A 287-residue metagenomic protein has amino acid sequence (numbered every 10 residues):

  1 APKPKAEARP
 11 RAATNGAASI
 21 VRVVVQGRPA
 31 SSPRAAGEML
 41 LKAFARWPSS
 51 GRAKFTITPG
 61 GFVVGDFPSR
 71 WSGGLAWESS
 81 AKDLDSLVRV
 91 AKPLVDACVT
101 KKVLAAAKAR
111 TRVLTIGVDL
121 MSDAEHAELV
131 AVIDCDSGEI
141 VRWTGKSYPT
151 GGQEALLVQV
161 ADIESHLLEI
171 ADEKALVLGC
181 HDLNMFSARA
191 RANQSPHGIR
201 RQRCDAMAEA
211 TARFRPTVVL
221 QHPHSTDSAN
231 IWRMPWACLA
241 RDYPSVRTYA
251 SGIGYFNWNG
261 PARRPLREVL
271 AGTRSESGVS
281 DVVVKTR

Functional and structural regions predicted by a protein language model:
A1, A13-A35, W143-G145, K174-N184 (+1 more regions): Active-site-proximal beta-strand elements of phosphoester/diester hydrolases
A1-E7: Intrinsically disordered, low-structural-confidence terminal and linker regions
A30, F62-V64, M121-S122, Y148-P149 (+3 more regions): Short, solvent-exposed loop/turn segments at secondary-structure junctions
P33-G37, R200-R201: A conditional alpha-helix N-cap/helix-loop micro-motif detector
E38-D136, T144, S225-D227, P244: Cys-nucleophile CN-hydrolase/nitrilase-fold catalytic domain and related Cys-dependent amidase chemistry that acts on
A53, G74-T111, N184-F186, R191-R287: CN hydrolase (nitrilase-like) catalytic-core segments centered on the catalytic cysteine and neighboring Lys/Glu
I116-V118, A124-G138, S165-L167, W258-G272 (+1 more regions): Short beta-strand scaffold segments in enzyme catalytic cores
M121-R213: Active-site catalytic loop in hydrolytic enzyme cores
